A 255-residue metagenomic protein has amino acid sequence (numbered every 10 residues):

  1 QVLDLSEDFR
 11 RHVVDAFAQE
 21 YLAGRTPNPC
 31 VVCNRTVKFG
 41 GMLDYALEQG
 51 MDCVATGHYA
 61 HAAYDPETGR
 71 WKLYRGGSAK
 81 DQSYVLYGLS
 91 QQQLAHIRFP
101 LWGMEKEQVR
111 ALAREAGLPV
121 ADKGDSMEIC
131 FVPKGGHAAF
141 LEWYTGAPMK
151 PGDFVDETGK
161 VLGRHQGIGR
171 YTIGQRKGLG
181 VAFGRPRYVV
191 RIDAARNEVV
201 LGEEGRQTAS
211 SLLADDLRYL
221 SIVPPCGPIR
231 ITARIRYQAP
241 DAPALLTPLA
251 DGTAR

Functional and structural regions predicted by a protein language model:
Q1-D122, C130-F131, G135-P151, A250: Core alpha/beta nucleotide-donor-binding catalytic domains of modification enzymes
R70-K72, K160, E198, T253: Residue-level signal for well-ordered, solvent-exposed loop/turn and beta-edge residues enriched in charged/polar side
G77, D156-T158, I235-Y237: Short acidic, glycine-rich loop/turn motifs
P119-D122, T158-R164, R196-V199: Conserved beta-loop-beta connector loops within the AMP-binding
H137, R164-G178, L212, I231-A242: Active-site-adjacent loop/helix segments that line or gate small-molecule/cofactor pockets in enzymes
H137, V161, I168-Y171, G178-G180 (+3 more regions): Short, catalytically relevant binding-site loops at active-site mouths
G152-R170, F183-V190, D241: Short beta-strand/strand-turn micro-motif
R185-Y188, I192-R255: Basic, glycine-rich polyanion-binding accessory segments appended to enzymes
